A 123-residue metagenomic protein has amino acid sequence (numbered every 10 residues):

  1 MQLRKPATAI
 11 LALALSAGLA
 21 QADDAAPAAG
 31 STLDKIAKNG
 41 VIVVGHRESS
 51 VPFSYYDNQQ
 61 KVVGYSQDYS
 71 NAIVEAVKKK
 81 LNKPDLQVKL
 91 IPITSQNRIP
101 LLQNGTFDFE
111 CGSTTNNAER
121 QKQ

Functional and structural regions predicted by a protein language model:
M1-K38: Short, low-complexity disordered leader/linker segments with a strong preference for bacterial N-terminal type II
A25, V62, I91: Charged, low-complexity surface patches
A29-T32, S49-P52, R120-Q123: Glycine-rich, flexible loop/turn motifs
G30-S31, N58-K80: Short, polar/charged alpha-helical segment
A37-V41, V74-N82, Q103-F107: Sec-exported extracytoplasmic/periplasmic mature domains
K38-I42, S49-V51, P84-I91: Envelope-exposed proteins and targeting segments
V41-Y65: Short glycine-rich His-centered loop
N71, K83-Q123: Acidic, polar ligand-binding/catalytic clefts
